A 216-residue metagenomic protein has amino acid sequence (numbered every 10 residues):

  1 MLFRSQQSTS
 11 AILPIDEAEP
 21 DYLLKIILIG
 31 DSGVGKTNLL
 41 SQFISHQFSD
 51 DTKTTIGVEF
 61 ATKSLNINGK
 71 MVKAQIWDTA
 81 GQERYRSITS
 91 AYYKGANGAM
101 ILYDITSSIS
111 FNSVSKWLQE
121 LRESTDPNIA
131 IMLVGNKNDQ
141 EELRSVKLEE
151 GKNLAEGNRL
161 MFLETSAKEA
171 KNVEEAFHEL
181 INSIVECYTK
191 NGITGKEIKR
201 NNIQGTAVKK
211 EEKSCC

Functional and structural regions predicted by a protein language model:
M1-G33, T37, I67-M71, P127-C216: Conserved P-loop small GTPase signature centered on TRAFAC-class small GTPases
L40-S41: Post-Walker A alpha-helix
S45-M71: Switch I (effector-binding) loop of TRAFAC-class P-loop GTPase G-domains
N66-G69, S90-G95, R122-P127: Conserved catalytic network of the ASCE P-loop NTPase/AAA+ motor domain
V72-Y85: Switch II (G3) loop of P-loop NTPases
Q75-W77, Y103, W117: WD40-repeat beta-propellers
A96-S115, T125-N128, N138-S145, A170: Conserved Switch II/interswitch segment of TRAFAC-class P-loop GTPases
